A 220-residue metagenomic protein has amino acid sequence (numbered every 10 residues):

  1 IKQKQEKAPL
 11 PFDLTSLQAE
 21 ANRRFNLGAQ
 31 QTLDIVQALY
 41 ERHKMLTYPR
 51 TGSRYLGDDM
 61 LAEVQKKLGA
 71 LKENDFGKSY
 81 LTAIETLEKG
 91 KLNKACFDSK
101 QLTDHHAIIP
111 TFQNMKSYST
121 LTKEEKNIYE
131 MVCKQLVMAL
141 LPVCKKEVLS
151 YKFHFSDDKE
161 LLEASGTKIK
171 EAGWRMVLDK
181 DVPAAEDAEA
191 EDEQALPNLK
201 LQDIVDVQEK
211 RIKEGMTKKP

Functional and structural regions predicted by a protein language model:
I1-P220: Core catalytic DNA strand-manipulation module of type IA topoisomerases
